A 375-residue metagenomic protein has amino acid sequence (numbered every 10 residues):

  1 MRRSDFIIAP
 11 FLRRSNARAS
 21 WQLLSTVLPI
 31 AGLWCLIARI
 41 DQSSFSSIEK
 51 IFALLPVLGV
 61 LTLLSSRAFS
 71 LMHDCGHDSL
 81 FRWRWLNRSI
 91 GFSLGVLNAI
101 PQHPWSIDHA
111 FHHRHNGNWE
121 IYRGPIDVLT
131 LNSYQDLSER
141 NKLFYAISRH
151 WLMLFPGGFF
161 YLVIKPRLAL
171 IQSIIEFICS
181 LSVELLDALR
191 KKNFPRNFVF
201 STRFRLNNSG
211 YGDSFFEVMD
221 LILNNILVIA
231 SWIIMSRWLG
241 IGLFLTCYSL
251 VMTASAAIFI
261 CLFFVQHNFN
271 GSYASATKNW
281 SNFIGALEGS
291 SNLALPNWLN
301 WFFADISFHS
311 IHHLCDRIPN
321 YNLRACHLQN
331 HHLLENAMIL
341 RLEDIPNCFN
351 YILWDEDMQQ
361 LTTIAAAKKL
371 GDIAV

Functional and structural regions predicted by a protein language model:
M1-R13: Short, Lys/Arg-rich, polar N-terminal cytosolic tail immediately upstream of the first transmembrane signal-anchor
R13-A68, G91-I100, Y145-L162, S209-L262: Alpha-helical bilayer-embedded segments of polytopic membrane proteins, i.e., transmembrane/intramembrane helices
L61-I222, G271-I352, E356-Q360: Membrane-embedded catalytic scaffold of the fatty acid hydroxylase/desaturase
R237, G242, L250-N292: Extended hydrophobic/aromatic segments used for targeting, binding, or gating
I241, L250, E335-N336, K369-V375: Histidine-centered, transition-metal-coordinating active-site segments
T246, A254-S255, F264, A304 (+1 more regions): Active-site-proximal structural scaffolding
L353-V375: C-terminal regulatory/interaction regions
